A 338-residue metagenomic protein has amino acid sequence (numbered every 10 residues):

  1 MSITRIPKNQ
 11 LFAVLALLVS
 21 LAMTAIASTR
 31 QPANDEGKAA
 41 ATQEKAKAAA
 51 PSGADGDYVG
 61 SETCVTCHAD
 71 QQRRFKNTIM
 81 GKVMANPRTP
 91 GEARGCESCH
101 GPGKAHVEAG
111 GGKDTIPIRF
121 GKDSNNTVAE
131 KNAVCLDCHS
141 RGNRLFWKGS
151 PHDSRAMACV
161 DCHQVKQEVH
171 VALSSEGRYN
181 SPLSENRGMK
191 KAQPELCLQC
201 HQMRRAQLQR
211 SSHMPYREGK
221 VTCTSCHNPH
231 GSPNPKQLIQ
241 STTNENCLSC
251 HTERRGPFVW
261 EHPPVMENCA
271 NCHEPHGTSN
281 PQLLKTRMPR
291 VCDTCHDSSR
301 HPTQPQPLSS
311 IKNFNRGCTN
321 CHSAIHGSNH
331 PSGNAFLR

Functional and structural regions predicted by a protein language model:
M1-N9: Positively charged n-region of N-terminal signal peptides that target proteins for export
S2-I3, L15, M23-R338: Short sequence/structural segments immediately N-terminal
K8-V19: Sec-dependent N-terminal signal peptides
